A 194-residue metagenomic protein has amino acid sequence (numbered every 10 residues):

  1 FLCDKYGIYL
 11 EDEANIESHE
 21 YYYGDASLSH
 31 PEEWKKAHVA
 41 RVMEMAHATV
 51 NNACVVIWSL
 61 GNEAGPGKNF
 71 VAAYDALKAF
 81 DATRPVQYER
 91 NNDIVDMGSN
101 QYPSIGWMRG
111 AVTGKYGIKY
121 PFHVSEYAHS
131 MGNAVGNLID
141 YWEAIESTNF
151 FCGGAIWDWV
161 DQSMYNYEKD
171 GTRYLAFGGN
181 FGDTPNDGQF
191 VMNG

Functional and structural regions predicted by a protein language model:
F1-V191: Substrate-binding/catalytic cleft of secreted carbohydrate-active enzymes, primarily glycoside hydrolases
G194: Small-molecule pocket liners
